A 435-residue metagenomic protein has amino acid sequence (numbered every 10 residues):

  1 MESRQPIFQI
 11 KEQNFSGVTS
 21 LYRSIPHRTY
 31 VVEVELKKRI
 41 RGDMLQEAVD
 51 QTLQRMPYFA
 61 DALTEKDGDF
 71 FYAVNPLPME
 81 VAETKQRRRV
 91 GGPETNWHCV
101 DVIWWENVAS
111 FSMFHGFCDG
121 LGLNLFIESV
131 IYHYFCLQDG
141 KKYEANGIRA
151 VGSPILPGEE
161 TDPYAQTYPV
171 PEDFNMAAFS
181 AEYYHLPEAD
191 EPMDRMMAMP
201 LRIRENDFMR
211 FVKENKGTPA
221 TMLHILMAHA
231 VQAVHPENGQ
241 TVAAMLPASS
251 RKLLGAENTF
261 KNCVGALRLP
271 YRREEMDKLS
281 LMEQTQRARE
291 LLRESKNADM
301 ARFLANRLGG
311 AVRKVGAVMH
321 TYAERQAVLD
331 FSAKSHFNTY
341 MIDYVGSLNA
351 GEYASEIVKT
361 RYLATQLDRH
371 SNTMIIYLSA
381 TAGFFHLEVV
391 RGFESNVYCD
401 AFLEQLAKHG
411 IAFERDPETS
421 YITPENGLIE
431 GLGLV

Functional and structural regions predicted by a protein language model:
M1-K66, P76-D101, Q232-V435: Acyl-thioester-dependent acyl-group transfer interface
M1-N14, F117-L125, S129-R210, L406-V435: Non-catalytic, low-complexity flexible loops and terminal extensions
V31, S112, A189-P192: A short, mixed-charge helix-start or loop-turn motif at secondary-structure junctions
K37-L53, S112-E128, P200-E237, L387-V389 (+1 more regions): Acyl activation and transfer enzymes in specialized metabolism, enriched for ANL adenylate-forming modules
R39, M193-I203, E214-N215, E274-L279 (+1 more regions): Short, exposed beta-strand "edge-strand" segments with a Pro/Gly-rich flavor and a Y/T-containing core
R55-E65, G140, A145-A165, R210-I225 (+1 more regions): Short, charge-rich amphipathic segments
G68-N75, F111: Generic recognition of long tandem-repeat/solenoid scaffolds
E94-L137, A145-E160, N238, S379-Y398: Histidine-centered acyl-transfer/condensation active-site motif and its immediate structural neighborhood
